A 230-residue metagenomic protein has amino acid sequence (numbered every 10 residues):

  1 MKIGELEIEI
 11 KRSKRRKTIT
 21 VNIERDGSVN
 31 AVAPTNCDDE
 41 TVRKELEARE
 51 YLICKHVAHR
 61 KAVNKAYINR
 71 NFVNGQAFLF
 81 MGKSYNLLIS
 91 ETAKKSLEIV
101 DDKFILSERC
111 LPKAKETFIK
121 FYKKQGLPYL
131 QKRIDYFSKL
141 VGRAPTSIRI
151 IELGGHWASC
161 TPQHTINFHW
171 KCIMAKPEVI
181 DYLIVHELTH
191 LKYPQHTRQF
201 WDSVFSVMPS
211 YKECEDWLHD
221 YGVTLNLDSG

Functional and structural regions predicted by a protein language model:
M1-Y182, L191-G230: Active-site-proximal or metal-binding-adjacent scaffold patches in catalytic folds
E187: Walker B catalytic acidic pair
